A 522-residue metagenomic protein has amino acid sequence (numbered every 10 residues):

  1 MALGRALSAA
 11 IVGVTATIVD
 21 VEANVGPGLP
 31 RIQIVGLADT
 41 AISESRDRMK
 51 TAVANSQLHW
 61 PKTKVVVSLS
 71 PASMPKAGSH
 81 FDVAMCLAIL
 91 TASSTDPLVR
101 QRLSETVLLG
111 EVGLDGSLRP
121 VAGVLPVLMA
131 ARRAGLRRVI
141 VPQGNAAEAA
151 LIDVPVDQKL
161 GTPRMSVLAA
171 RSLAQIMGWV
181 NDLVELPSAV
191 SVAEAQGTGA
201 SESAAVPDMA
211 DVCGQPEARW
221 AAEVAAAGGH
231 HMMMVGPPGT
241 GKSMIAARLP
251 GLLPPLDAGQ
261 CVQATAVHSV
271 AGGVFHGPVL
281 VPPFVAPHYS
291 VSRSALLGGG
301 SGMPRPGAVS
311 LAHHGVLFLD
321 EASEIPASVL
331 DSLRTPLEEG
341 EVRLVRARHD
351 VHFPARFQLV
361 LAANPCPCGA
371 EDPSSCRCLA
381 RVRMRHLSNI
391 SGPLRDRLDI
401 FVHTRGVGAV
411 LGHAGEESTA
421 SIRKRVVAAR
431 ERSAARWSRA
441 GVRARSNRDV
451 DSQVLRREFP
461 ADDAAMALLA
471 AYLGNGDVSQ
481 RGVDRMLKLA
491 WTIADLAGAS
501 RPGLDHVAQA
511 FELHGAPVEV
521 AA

Functional and structural regions predicted by a protein language model:
M1-M233, S243, V345, S500-A522: Peripheral, non-AAA+ core regions of ATP-driven protein-machinery
V19-V25, L296, D399-V402: Short beta-strand elements
V35-R46, H59-P61, S68-G78, P304 (+1 more regions): Basic, amphipathic alpha-helical bundle interface domains used for macromolecular binding and assembly
D115, L319-P326, G369: Catalytic P-loop NTPase motifs of RecA-like helicase/translocase cores
E223, G277-P278, P283, S294-L317 (+1 more regions): Conserved alpha-helical scaffold flanking the Walker A/P-loop in AAA+ ATPase domains
M234-V274, E339: Walker A/P-loop
G236, G298, E321: The Walker A (P-loop) glycine that initiates the GxxxxGKT/S ATP-binding motif of P-loop NTPases
H314, D320-E321, S332: Walker B catalytic acidic pair
